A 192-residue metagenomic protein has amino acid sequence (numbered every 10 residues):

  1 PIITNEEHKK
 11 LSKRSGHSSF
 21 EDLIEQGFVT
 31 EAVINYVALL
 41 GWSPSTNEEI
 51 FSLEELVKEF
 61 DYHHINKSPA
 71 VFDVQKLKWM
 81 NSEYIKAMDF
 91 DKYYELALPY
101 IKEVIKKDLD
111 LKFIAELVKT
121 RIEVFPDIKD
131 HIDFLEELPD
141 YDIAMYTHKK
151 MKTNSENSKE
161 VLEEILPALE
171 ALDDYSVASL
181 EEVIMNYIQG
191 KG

Functional and structural regions predicted by a protein language model:
P1-I85, P99: Alpha-helical recognition segments enriched in aromatics with Gly/Pro capping that present substrate-recognition
F90-K191: Small-residue-rich helix-loop
